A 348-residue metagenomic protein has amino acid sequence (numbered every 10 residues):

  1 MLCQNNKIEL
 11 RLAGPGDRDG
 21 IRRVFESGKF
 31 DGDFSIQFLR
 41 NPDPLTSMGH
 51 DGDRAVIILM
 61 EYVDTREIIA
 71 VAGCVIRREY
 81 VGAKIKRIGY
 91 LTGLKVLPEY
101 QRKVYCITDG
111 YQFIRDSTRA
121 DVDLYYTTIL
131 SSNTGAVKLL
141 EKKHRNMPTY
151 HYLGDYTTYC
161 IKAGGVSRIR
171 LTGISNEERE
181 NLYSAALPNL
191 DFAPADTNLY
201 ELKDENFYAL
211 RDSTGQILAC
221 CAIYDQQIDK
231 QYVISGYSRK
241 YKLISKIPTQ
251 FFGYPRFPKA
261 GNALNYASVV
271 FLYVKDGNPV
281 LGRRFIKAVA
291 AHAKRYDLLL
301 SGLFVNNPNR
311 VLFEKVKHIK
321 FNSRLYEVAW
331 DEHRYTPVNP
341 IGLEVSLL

Functional and structural regions predicted by a protein language model:
L2, A13-E79, V122, T134-Y266: Amide-forming acyltransferase catalytic core, primarily the GNAT-like/NAT-type and related acyltransferase folds
C3, G49, F321-L325: Structured interaction and signal-relay segments at domain junctions
N6-E9: Extreme N-terminal starter segment of soluble prokaryotic enzymes
E67, A83-I85, N339: Short glycine/proline-enriched turns and hinge-like loops at secondary-structure junctions
G73-C74, L182-P194, G282, K320-P337: Short flexible/disordered coil segments
Y80-V81, F257, E332-T336: Short proline/glycine-enriched turn/loop segments at secondary-structure junctions
K84-H144, I234-E314: Acyl-donor binding region in acyl/amide transferases
L300-L348: C-terminal functional modules
